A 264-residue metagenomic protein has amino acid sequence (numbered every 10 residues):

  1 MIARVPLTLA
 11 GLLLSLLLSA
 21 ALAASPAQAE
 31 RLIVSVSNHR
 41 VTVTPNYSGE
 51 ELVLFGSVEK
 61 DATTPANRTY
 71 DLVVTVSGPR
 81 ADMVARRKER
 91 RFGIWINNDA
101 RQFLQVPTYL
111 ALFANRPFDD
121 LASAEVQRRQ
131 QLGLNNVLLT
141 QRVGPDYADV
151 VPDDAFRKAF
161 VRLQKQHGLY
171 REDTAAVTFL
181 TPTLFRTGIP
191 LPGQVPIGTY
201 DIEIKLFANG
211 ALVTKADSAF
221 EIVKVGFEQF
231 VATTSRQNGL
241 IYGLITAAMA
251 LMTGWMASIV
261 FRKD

Functional and structural regions predicted by a protein language model:
A10-A21: Bacterial N-terminal signal peptides
S25-A29: Sec/Tat signal peptide C-region and signal peptidase I cleavage site
E30-N46: N-terminal edge beta-strand
V58-D61: Short solvent-exposed capping/turn motifs at the termini of beta-strands
R90-P192, P196: Membrane-proximal low-complexity regions enriched in glycine and acidic/polar residues
P190, V213-G243: Short, aromatic-rich amphipathic segments at membrane interfaces that lie adjacent to a transmembrane helix or signal
G198-I204: A short tyrosine-centered beta-strand micro-motif
G243, A250-D264: Juxtamembrane interface at the cytosolic side of transmembrane helices
